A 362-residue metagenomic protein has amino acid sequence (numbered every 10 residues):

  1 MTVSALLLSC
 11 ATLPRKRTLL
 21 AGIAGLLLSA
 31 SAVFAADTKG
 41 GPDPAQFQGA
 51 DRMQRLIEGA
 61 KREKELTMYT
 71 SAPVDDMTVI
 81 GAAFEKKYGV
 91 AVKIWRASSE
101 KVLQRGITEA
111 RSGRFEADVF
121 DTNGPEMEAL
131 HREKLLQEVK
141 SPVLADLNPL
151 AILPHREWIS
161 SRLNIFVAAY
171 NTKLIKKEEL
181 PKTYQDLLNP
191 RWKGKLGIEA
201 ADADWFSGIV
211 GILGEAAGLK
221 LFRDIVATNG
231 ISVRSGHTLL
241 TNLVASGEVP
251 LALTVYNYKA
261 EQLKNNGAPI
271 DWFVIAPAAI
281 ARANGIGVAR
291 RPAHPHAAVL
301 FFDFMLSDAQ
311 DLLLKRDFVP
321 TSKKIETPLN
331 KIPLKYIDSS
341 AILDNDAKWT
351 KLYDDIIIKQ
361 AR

Functional and structural regions predicted by a protein language model:
A21-S31: Bacterial N-terminal signal peptides
A35-T67, E85-K86, L188-G194: Immediate post-signal peptide segment of exported/extracytoplasmic ligand-binding proteins
T67-G81, K93-A110, R114-E248: Extracytoplasmic ligand-binding site segments that recognize negatively charged/polar headgroups
E126-A129, P250-P269: A ligand-binding cleft/hinge motif common to bilobed small-molecule-binding domains
L136-V143, E157-S160, Q262-I280, A289-R291: Short beta-strand->loop
V167-L174, V210-I212, R282-A297, L313: A bilobed periplasmic-binding-protein/Venus flytrap-type ligand-binding module shared by bacterial periplasmic
W192-A201, F304-I325: Periplasmic-binding protein-like
T327-R362: Extracellular/periplasmic bilobal clamshell ligand-binding domains
